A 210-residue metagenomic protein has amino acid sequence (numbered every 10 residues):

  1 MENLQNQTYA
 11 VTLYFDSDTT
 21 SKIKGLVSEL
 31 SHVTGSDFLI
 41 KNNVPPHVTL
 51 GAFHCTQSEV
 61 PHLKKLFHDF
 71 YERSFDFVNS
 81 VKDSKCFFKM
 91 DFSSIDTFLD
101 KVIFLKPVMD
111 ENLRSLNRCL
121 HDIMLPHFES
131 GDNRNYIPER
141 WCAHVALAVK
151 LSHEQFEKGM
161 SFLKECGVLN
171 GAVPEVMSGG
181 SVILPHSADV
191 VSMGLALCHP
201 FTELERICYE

Functional and structural regions predicted by a protein language model:
M1-K89, N112-L184, P200-E210: Basic, often amphipathic N-terminal segments
V44, F98-L99: Structural motif
S93-S94: Short edge beta-strands and adjacent beta->alpha junctions
L99-K101, K106-P107, E111-S115: Charge-rich, low-complexity N-terminal segments
S192-L195: Active-site-proximal alpha-helix that buttresses catalytic centers in soluble enzyme cores
